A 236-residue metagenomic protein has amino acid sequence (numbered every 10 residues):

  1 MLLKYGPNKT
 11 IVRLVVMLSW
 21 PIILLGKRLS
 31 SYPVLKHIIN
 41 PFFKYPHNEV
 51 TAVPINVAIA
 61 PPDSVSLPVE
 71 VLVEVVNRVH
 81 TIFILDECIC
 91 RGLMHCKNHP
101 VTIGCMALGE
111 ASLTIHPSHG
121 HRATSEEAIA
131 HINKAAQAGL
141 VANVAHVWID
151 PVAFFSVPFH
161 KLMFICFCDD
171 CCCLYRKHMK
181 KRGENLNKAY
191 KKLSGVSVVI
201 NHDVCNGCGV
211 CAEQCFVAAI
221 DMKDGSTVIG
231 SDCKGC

Functional and structural regions predicted by a protein language model:
M1-S118: General detector of N-terminal leader/presequence modules that precede the first folded domain
L72-V75, I132, A153-V157: A generic local secondary-structure boundary/capping motif
I82-I89, A136, L140-F164, T227: Immediate flanking context of iron-sulfur cluster ligation sites
D86-P100, M163-R176, N206-V217, D232-G235: Local cysteine-cluster metal-coordination motifs and their immediate loop/turn environment, predominantly Fe-S cluster
R91, H95-C96, P100-E127, A145-H146 (+3 more regions): Glycine- and small hydrophobic-enriched segments that form the cores of compact globular domains
A128, K134-A135: Short, intrinsically disordered low-complexity segments
P151-H160, F164, N185-G235: Ferredoxin-like iron-sulfur electron-transfer modules
C172-K192: Linker/hinge segments immediately adjacent to helix-turn-helix/homeobox DNA-binding domains
